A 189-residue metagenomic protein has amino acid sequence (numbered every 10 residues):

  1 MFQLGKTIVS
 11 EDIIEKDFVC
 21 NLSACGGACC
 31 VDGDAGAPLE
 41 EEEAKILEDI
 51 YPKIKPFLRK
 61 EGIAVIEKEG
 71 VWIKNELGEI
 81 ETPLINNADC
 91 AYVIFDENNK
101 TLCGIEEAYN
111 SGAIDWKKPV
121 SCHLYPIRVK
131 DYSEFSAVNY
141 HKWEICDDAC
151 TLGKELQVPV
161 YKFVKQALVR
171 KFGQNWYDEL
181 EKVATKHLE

Functional and structural regions predicted by a protein language model:
M1-E189: Short loop/turn segments that flank or connect secondary-structure elements
